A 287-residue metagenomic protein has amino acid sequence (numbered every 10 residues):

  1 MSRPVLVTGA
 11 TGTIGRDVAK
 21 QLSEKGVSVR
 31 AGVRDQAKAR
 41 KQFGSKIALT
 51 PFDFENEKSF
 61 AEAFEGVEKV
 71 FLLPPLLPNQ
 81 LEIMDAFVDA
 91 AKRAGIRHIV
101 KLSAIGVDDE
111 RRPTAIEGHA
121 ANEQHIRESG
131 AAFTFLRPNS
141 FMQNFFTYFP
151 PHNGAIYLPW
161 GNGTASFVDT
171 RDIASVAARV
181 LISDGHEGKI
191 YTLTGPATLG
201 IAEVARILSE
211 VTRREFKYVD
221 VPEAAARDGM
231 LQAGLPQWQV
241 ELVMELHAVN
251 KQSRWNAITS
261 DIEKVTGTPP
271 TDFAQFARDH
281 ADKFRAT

Functional and structural regions predicted by a protein language model:
S2-G44, E55-V67, L76-D85, D89-H98 (+5 more regions): Oxidoreductase cofactor-interface core, primarily capturing Rossmann-like NAD(P)-dependent enzymes
F52: Cofactor-binding loops of NAD(P)H-dependent oxidoreductases, dominated by short-chain dehydrogenase/reductases
A224-T287: A hydrophobic C-terminal alpha-helical subdomain
